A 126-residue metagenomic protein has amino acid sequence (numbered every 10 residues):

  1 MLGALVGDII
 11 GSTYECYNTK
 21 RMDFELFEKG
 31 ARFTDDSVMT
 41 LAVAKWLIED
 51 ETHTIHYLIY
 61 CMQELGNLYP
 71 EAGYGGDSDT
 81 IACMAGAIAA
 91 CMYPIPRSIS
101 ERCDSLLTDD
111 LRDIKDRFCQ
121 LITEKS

Functional and structural regions predicted by a protein language model:
M1-S126: Structured, active/binding-site neighborhoods that engage oxygen-rich ligands
